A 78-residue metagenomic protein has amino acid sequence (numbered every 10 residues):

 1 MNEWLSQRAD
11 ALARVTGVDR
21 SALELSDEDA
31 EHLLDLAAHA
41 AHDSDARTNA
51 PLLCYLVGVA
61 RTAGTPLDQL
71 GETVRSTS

Functional and structural regions predicted by a protein language model:
M1-S78: Feature captures hydrophobic
